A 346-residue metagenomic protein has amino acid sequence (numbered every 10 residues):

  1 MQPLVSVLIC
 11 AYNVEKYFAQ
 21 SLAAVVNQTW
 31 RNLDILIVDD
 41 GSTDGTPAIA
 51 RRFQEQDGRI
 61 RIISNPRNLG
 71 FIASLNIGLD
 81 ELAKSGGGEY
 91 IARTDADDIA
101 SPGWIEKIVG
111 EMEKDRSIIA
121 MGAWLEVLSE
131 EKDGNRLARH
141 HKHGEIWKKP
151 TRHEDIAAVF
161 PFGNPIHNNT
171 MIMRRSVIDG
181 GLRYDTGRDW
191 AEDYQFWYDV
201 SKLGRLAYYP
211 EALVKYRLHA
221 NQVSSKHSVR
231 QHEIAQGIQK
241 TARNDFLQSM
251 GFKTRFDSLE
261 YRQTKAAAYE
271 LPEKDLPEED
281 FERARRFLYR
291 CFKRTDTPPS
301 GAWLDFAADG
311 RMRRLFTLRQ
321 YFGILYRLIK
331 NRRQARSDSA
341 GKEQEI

Functional and structural regions predicted by a protein language model:
M1-A24: N-proximal low-complexity "stem/linker" segments adjacent to membrane-targeting elements
A23-N32: Short, acidic, metal-binding catalytic loop of nucleotide-sugar glycosyltransferases
D39-A48, R67, D95: A conserved acidic beta->alpha catalytic loop
P47-S85: Conserved donor nucleotide-binding strand/loop of the catalytic core
F71-S74, D80, E106-V177: Flexible acidic/His/Gly-enriched loops in nucleotide-sugar-dependent glycosyltransferase catalytic domains
I91: Short aromatic/hydrophobic "clamp" motif used to bind/position activated sugar donors
W147-T241, M250-T254, S258: Conserved nucleotide-sugar donor-binding catalytic segment
L218-I346: C-terminal subregions of glycosyltransferases and related glycan-biosynthesis enzymes
